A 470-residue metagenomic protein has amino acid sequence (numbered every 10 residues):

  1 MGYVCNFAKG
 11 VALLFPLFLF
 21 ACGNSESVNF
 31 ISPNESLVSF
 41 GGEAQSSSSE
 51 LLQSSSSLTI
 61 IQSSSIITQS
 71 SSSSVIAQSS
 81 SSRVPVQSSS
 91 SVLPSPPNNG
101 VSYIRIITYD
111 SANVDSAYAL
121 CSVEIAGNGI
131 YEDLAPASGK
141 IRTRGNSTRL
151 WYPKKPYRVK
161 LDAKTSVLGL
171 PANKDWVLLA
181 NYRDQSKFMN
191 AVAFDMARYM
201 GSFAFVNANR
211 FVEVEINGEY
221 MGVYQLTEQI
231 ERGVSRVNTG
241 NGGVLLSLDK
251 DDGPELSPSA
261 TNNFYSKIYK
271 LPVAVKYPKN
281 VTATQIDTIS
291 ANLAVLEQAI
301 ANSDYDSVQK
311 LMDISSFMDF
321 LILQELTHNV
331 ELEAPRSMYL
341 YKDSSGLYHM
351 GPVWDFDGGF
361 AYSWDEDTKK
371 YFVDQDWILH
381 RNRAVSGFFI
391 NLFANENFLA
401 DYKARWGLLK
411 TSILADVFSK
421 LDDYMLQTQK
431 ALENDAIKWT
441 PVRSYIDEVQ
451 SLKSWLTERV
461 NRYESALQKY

Functional and structural regions predicted by a protein language model:
M1-F20: Sec-dependent bacterial lipoprotein signal peptides
L17-Q62, I66-P94: Bacterial Sec-dependent N-terminal signal peptides
L93-F188, V192: Conserved NTP-binding catalytic cores of kinases and kinase-like/nucleotidyltransferase enzymes across multiple kinase
V101, K174-D175, F205-N207, E219 (+3 more regions): Loop/turn elements at helix/coil->beta-strand transitions in domains of secreted/extracellular proteins
A112, A135-G139, S147-Y152, V273-A334 (+2 more regions): Middle-to-C-terminal accessory/interaction subdomains
S116, G169-A172, M189-A191, Y224-L226 (+4 more regions): Short, solvent-exposed loop/turn and secondary-structure capping segments
R158, A172-L226, S235: Juxtacatalytic substrate-recognition/specificity segment
T165-S166, A180-Y182, S202-N207, E219-I322: Internal "kinase-insert"/substrate-recognition segments embedded within catalytic cores of ATP-dependent enzymes
